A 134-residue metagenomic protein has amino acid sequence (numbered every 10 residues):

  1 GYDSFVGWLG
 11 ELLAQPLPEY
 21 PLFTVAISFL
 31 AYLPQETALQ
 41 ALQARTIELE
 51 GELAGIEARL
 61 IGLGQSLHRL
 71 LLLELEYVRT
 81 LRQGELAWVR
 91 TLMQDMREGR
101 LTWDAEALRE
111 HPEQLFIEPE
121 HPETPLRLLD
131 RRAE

Functional and structural regions predicted by a protein language model:
G1-Y2: Accessory beta->alpha helical hairpin/"wing" motif in late/C-terminal subdomains of nucleic-acid enzymes
V6-A58: Amphipathic alpha-helical dimerization/coiled-coil segments that flank or bridge DNA-binding/regulatory modules
E19, R59, L63-S66, M96 (+1 more regions): Short, polar/charged, Gly/Pro-enriched helix-capping and turn/loop motifs at alpha-helix termini and inter-helix linkers
P21-V25, L71-L73, T80: Start-of-helix signal in alpha-solenoid helical-repeat scaffolds, especially tetratricopeptide repeats
Q35, L42, H68-L71, L75 (+1 more regions): Amphipathic alpha-helical coiled-coil segments and their boundaries
I56-Y77: Acidic interhelical loop/turn segments
A87-E134: C-terminal regulatory/effector modules of DNA-binding transcriptional regulators
